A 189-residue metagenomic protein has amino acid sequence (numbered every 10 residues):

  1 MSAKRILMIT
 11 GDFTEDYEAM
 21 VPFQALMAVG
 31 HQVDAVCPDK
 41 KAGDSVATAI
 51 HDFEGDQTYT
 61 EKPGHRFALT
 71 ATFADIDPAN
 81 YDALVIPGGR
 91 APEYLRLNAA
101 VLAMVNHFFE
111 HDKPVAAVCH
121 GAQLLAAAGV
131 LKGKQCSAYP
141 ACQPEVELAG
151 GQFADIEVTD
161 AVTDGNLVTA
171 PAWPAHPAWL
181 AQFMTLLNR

Functional and structural regions predicted by a protein language model:
M1-H111, L124-Q135, Q143-R189: Extended, subdomain-level signal for the structured scaffold at the beginning of enzyme domains
V118-G121: Short, thiol/selenol-centered motifs that function as redox-active sites or metal-ligating centers
